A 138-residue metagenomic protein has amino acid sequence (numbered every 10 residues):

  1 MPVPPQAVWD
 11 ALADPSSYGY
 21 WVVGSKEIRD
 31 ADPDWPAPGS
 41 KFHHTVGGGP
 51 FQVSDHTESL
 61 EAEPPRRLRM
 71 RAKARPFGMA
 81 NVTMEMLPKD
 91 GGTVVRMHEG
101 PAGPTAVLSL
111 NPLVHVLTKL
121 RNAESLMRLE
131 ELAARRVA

Functional and structural regions predicted by a protein language model:
M1-A37, A138: Hydrophobic ligand-binding cavity/cleft-lining segments
P2-Q6, P33-P36, L60-R66, E85-V94 (+1 more regions): A short, structured loop/turn motif at beta-sheet edges
S40-G47, L68-R75: Short beta-strand segments that buttress and anchor functional surface loops
G47-V53, G103-A106: Short, cysteine-centered beta-strand-loop-beta hairpins and adjacent loop/turn segments enriched in charged/polar
R71-E124: Beta-strand/loop substructures that line and gate deep hydrophobic ligand-binding cavities in soluble
T118, N122, L126, E130-V137: Short amphipathic alpha-helical signal-transduction/dimerization elements
